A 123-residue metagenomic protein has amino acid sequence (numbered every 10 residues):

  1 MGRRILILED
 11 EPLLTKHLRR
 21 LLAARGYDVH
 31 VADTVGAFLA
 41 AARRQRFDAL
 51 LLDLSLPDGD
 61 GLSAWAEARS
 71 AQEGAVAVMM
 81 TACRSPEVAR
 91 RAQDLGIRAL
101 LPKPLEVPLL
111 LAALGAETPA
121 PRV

Functional and structural regions predicted by a protein language model:
L6, V31-A49: Acidic, metal-coordinating helix/loop segments flanking the phosphotransfer/catalytic sites of two-component signaling
E9: Conserved acidic carboxylate
P12-H30, L95, V107: Two-component/phosphorelay signaling modules centered on CheY-like receiver
T34, D60-S63: Acidic catalytic/metal-coordinating carboxylates
L62-G74, D94: Short amphipathic alpha-helix used as the core "switch/output" element in two-component signaling
S63, R84-L100: Alpha4 helix (beta4-alpha4-beta5 surface) of REC/receiver domains from two-component response regulators
E87, L105-L114: C-terminal output helix
